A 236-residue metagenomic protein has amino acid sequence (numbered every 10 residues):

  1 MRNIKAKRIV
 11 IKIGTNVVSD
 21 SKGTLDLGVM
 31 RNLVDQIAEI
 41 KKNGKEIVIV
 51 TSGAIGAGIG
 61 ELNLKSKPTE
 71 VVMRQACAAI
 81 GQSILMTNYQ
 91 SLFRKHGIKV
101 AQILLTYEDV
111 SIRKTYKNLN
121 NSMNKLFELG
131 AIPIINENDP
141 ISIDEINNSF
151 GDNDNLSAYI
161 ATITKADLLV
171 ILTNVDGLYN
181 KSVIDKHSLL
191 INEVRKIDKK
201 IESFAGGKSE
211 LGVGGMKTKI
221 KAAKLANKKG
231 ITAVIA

Functional and structural regions predicted by a protein language model:
M1-T232, A236: Nucleotide/pyrophosphate-binding catalytic subdomain
